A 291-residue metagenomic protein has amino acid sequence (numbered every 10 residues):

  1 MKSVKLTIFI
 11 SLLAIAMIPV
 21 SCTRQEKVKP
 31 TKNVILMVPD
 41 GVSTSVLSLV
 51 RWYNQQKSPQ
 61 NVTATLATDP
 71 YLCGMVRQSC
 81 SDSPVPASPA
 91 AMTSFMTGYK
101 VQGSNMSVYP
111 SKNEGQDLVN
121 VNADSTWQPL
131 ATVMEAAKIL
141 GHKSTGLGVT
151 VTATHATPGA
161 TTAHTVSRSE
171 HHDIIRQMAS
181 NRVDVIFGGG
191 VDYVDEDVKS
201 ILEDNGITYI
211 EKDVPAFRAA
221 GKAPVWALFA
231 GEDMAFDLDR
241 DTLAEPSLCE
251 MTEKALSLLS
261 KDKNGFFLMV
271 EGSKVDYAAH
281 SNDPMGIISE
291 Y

Functional and structural regions predicted by a protein language model:
M1-F9: Bacterial N-terminal signal peptides that target proteins for export
F9-A16: Bacterial N-terminal signal peptides
I18-S21: C-terminal motif of bacterial Sec signal peptides marking the signal peptidase cleavage site
T23-Y193, V198-R218, K222-A223: N-terminal catalytic scaffold of extracellular/periplasmic and nuclease hydrolases that process anionic headgroups
T31-V42, A137, L228, G265-D276 (+1 more regions): Beta-strand elements within well-structured catalytic alpha/beta cores of enzymes that handle phosphate/sulfate esters
T126, S167, A244-T252, G286-Y291: Phosphate/oxyanion-binding active-site loops and adjacent basic polyanion-contact surfaces
H155-A163, D233-R240, K263-G265, M269-Y291: Active-site His/acidic residue clusters
K212, A216-L228, M251-S273: Active-site regions of oxyanion-processing enzymes, predominantly non-cytosolic
